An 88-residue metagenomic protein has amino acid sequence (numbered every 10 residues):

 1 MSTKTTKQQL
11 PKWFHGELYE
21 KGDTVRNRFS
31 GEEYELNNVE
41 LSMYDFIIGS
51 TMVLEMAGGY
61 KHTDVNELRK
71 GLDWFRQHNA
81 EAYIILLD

Functional and structural regions predicted by a protein language model:
S2-K4, I85-D88: Short acidic DE-rich linear segments
T3-S50: N-terminal acidic leader/helix
E32-R76: Acidic, low-complexity, intrinsically disordered interaction modules
F75, Y83-I84: Signature of WW domains and closely related Tyr/Trp-rich beta-sheet microdomains in eukaryotic regulatory proteins
